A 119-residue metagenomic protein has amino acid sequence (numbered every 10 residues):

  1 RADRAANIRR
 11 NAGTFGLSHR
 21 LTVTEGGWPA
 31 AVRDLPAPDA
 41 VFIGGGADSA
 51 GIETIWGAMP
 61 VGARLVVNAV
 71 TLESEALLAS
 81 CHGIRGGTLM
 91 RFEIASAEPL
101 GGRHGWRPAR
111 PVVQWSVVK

Functional and structural regions predicted by a protein language model:
R1-A40, S49: S-adenosyl-L-methionine
G26, G44-G45, A63: Glycine-centered flexibility sites
F42-A47, V70: Short glycine-/small-residue-rich Rossmann-like dinucleotide-binding loops
I52-S116: C-terminal substrate-binding/active-site "lid" region of AdoMet-derived donor-dependent transferases
K119: Active-site donor-binding loop signature of nucleotide-sugar glycosyltransferases
